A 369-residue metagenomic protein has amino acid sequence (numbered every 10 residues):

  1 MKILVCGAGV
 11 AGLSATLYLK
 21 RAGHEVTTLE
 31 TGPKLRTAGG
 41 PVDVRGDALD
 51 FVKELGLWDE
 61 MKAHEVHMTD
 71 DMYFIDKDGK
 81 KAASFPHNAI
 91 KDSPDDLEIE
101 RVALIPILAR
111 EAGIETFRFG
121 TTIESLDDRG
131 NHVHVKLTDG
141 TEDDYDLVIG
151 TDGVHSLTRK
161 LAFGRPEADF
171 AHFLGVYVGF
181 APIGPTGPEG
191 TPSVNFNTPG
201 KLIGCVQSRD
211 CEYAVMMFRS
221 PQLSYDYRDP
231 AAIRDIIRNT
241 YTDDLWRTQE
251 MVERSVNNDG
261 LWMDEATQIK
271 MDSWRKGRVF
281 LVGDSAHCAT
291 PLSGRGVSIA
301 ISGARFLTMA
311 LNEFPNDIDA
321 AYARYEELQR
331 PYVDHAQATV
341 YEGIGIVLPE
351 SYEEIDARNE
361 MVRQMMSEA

Functional and structural regions predicted by a protein language model:
M1-I3, K20-A22, R45-F180, P221-R238 (+2 more regions): Conserved N-terminal helical subregion
V5-P33, I149-G150, G179, D235-I237 (+1 more regions): Conserved mid-domain beta->alpha element of the FAD-binding
K34-D50: Conserved N-terminal glycine-rich FAD pyrophosphate-binding loop of Rossmann-like flavoproteins
D59, P185-T191, L223-S224, R247 (+2 more regions): Short helix-loop capping/hinge motifs at secondary-structure junctions, enriched in acidic/polar residues
D169-V176, E189-P192, W246-M263: A short coil-to-beta-strand element that immediately follows conserved catalytic motifs
T191-S224, Y241-D243: Active-site substrate-recognition segment that forms the wall of the catalytic cavity or substrate channel
Y227-G260, P331: Flavin-binding catalytic cores
M361-A369: C-terminal auxiliary extensions adjacent to catalytic cores
